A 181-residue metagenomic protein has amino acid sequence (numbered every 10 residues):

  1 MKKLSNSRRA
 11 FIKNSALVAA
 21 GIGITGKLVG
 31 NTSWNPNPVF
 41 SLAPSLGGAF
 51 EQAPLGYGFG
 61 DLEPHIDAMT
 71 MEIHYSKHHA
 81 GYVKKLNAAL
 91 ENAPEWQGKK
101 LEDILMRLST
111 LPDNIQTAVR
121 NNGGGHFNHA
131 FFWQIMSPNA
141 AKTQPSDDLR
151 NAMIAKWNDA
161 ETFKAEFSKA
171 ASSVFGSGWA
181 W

Functional and structural regions predicted by a protein language model:
M1, H65-I66, P112: General secondary-structure propensity
K2-I22: N-terminal secretory signal peptides and thylakoid transit peptides that target proteins across membranes
K2-K3, L62, I154: Short N-terminal micro-motifs specific to bacterial/archaeal maturation and metal-cluster initiation sites
R9-A10, N14, L28, A80 (+1 more regions): Hydrophobic alpha-helical segments, especially transmembrane helices and their immediate juxtamembrane helical caps
T25-G26, W96: Short, polar/charged, Gly/Pro-enriched helix-capping and turn/loop motifs at alpha-helix termini and inter-helix linkers
G26-P64: C-terminal segment of N-terminal export signals and the immediately downstream linker at the start of the mature
S45-A49, K77, V83, A88-G98 (+1 more regions): All-alpha RGS (Regulator of G-protein Signaling) helical domain and cognate RGS-like helical scaffolds
F50-K84: Mature N-terminal segment immediately following signal peptide/propeptide cleavage in secreted/periplasmic
